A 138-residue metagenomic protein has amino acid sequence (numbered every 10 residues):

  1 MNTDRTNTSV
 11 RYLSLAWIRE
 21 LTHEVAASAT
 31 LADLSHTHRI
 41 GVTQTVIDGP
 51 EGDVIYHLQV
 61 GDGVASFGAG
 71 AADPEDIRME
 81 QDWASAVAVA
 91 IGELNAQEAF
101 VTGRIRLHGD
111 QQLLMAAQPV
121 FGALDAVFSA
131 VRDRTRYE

Functional and structural regions predicted by a protein language model:
M1-E138: Feature captures hydrophobic
